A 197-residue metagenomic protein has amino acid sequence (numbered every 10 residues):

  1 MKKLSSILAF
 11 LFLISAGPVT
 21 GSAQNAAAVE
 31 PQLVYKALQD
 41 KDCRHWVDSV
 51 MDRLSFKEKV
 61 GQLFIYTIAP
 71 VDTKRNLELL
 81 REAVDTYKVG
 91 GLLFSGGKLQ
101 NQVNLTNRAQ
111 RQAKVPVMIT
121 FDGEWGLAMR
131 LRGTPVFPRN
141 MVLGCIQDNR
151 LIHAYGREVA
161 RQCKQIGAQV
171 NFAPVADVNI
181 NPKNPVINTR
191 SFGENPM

Functional and structural regions predicted by a protein language model:
M1-V29: Bacterial Sec-dependent N-terminal signal peptides
L4-S5, L11, L54-F56, L79-D85: Short, flexible, solvent-exposed loop/turn segments with mixed acidic/basic and small polar residues
A9, E58-K59, G167: Residue-level signal for secondary-structure boundary elements
S15, L54-E58, Y87-G90, P116: Short secondary-structure junctions and interdomain/linker hinges
A23-H45: Mature N-terminal, pre-catalytic/accessory segment of carbohydrate-active enzymes
Q39-D72: Mature N-terminal segment immediately following signal peptide/propeptide cleavage in secreted/periplasmic
A69-L77, R81-M197: Enzymes and membrane/adaptor proteins characterized by extended Gly/Ser/Thr/Asp/Glu-rich, aromatic-dotted
